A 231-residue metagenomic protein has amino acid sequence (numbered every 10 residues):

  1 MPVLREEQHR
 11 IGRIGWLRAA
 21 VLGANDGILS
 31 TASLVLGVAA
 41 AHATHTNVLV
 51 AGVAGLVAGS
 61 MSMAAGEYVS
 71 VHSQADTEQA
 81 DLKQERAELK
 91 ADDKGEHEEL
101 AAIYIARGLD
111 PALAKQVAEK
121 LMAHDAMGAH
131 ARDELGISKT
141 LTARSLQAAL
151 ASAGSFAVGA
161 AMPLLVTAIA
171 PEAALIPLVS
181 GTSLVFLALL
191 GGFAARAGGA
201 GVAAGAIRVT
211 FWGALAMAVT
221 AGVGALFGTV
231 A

Functional and structural regions predicted by a protein language model:
M1-S70: Internal alpha-helical transmembrane segments
M1-W16, V71-A153: Cytosol/matrix-facing amphipathic helices and coiled-coil assembly/linker segments of eukaryotic membrane proteins
G12-G23, H45-V53, L113, R144-L150 (+2 more regions): The feature identifies polytopic integral membrane transport proteins across all domains of life
W16-L34, K139-L165: Transmembrane alpha-helical segments and their cytosolic interface motifs in multi-pass membrane proteins
A173-V185: Structural signature of hydrophobic alpha-helical transmembrane segments
L189-A214: Interfacial loop-to-transmembrane junctions
A221-A231: Juxtamembrane boundary at the C-terminal end of a transmembrane helix
